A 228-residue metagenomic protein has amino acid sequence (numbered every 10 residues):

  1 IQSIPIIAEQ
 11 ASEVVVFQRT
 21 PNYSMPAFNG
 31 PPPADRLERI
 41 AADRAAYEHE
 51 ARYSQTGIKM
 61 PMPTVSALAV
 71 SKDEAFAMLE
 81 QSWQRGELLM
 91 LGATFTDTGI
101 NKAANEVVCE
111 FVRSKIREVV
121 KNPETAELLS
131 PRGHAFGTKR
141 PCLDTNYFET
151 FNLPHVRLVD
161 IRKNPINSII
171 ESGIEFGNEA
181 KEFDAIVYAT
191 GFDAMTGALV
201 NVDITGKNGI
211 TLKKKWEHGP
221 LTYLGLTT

Functional and structural regions predicted by a protein language model:
S3-I7: Aromatic pocket-lining residues of Rossmann-like dinucleotide-binding sites
A11-T228: N-terminal FAD-binding dinucleotide-binding subdomain shared by FAD-dependent oxidases/monooxygenases
